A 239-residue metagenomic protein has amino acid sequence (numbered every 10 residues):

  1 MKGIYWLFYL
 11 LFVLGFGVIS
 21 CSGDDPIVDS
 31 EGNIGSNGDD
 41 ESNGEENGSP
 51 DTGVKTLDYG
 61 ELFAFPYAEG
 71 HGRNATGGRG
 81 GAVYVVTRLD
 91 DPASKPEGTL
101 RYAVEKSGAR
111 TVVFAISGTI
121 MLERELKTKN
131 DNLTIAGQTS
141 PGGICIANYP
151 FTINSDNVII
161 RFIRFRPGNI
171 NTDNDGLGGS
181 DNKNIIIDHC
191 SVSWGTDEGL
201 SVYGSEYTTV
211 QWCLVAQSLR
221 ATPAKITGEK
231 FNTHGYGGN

Functional and structural regions predicted by a protein language model:
M1-I19: Sec-dependent bacterial lipoprotein signal peptides
L14-T56: Bacterial Sec-dependent N-terminal signal peptides
F63-V112: Acidic Gly/Asp/Thr-rich repetitive segments characteristic of extracellular carbohydrate-active and adhesion proteins
D90-A93, S117-T119, T139-P141: Acidic glycine-/aspartate-rich tracts in secreted/extracellular proteins
E97-G108, T119-A136, I144-F162, P167-K183 (+1 more regions): Extracellular beta-strand-rich solenoid/capping regions of secreted or surface-exposed proteins that bind or remodel
N132, G137-Q138, D156-P167, D181-W194 (+1 more regions): Right-handed parallel beta-helix
